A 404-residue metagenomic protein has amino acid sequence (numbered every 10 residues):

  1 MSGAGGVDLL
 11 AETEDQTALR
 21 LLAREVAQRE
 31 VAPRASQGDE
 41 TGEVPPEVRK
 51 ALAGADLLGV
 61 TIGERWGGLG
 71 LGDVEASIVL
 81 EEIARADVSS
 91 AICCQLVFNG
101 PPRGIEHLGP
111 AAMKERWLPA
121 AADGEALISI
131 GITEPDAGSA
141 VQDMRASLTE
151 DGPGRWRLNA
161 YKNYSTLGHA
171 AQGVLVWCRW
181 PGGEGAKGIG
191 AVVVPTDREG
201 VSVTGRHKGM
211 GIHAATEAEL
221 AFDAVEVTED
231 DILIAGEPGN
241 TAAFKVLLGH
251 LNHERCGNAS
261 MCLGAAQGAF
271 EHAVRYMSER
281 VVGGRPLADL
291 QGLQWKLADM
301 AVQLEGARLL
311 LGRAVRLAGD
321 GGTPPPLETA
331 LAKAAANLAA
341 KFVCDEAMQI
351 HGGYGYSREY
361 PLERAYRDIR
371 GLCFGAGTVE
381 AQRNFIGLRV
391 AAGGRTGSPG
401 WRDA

Functional and structural regions predicted by a protein language model:
M1-C94, R116, A120-D123, V390-A404: Amphipathic, small/basic residue-rich leader segments at the start of a protein or domain
S2-L9, I78-V79, G100, G249 (+1 more regions): Glycine-rich phosphate/cofactor-binding loops in nucleotide/flavin-utilizing enzymes
V7-L19, R85, V203-E305, L372 (+1 more regions): Glycine-rich beta->alpha junctions and the first turn(s) of the following alpha-helix
A32-E40, V274, S278-A288, A301-A335 (+1 more regions): C-terminal helix-coil-helix/basic helical segment that borders enzyme active sites and/or dimer interfaces and provides
I92-A112, G138-V141: N-terminal glycine-rich flavin-associated loop
G124-I132: A short, Trp-centered hydrophobic/proline-enriched beta-strand micro-motif
A137, N163-H169, E254-G257, R370-T378: Glycine-rich phosphate/pyrophosphate-binding beta-alpha loops
R155-V203: A short core secondary-structure module
